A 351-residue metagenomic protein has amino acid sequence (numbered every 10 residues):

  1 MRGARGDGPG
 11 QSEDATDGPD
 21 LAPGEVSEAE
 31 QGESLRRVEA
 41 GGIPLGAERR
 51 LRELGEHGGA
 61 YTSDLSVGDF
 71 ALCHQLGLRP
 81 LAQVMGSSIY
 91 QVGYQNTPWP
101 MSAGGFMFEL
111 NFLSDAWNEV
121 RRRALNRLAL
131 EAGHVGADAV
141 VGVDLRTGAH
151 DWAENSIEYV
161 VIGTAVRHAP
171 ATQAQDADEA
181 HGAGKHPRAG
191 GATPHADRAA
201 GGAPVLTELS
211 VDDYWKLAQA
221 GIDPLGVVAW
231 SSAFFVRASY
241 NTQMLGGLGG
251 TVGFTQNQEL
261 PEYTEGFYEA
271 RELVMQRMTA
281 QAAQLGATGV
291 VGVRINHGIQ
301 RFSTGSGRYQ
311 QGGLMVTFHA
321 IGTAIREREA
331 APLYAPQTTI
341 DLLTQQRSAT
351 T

Functional and structural regions predicted by a protein language model:
R2-L113, N155-Y263, G307-T351: Intrinsic disorder/low-complexity detector
C73-G77, V120, L128-A139, W152-I157 (+3 more regions): Short, low-complexity cationic-aromatic patches
V84, P98-D144, L245-G298: Short, well-ordered alpha-helical segments
D144-L145, A149, A153, R294-I295 (+1 more regions): A solvent-exposed interaction/effector surface
R146-G148, A283, S306: Short structured motifs
